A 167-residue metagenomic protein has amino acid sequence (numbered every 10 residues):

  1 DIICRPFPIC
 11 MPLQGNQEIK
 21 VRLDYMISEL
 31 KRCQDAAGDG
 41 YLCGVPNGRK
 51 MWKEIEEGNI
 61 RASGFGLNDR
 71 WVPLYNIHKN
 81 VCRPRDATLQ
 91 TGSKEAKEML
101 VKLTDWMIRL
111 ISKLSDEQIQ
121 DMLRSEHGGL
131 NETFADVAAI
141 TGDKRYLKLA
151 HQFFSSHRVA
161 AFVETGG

Functional and structural regions predicted by a protein language model:
D1-G167: Glycan-recognition and catalytic cores of secretory/periplasmic carbohydrate-active enzymes
